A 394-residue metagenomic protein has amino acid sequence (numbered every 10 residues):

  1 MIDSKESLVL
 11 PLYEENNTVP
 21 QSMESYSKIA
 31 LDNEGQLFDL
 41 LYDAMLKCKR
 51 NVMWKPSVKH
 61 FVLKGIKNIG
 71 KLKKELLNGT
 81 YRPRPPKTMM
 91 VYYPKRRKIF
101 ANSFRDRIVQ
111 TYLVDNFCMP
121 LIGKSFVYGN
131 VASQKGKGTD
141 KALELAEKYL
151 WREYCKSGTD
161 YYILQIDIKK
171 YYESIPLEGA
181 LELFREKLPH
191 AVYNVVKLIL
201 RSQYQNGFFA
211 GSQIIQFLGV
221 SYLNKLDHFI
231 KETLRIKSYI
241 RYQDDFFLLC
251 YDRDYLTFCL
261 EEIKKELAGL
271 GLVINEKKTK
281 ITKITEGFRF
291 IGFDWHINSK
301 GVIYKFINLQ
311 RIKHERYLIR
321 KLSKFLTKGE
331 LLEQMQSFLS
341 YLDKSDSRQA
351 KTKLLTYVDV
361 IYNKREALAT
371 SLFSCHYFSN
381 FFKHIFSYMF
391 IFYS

Functional and structural regions predicted by a protein language model:
M1-G70, Y388-Y393: Non-catalytic, polymerase-adjacent accessory regions of viral genome-replication enzymes
M1-P11, N102-S103, T111, I166 (+4 more regions): Right-hand nucleic-acid polymerase module
E15, Q21-L31, V114-I166, K170-E173: Active-site-proximal segment of RNA-dependent polymerases
C48-K59, M89-F100, V127-G129: Glycine-/proline-rich flexible loop or hinge segments
K74-K95, I108, D115, L188-Q203: Reverse-transcriptase-like RNA-dependent polymerase core
P86, I240-D244, E276-K277: Short Gly/Ser/Thr- and Asp/Glu-enriched loop/turn motifs at secondary-structure junctions
R96-V127, Q205-K231: Conserved pre-motif C helix in the palm subdomain of viral-like polymerases
E144-Q243, F247-K264, T282: Conserved polymerase palm-domain catalytic core
